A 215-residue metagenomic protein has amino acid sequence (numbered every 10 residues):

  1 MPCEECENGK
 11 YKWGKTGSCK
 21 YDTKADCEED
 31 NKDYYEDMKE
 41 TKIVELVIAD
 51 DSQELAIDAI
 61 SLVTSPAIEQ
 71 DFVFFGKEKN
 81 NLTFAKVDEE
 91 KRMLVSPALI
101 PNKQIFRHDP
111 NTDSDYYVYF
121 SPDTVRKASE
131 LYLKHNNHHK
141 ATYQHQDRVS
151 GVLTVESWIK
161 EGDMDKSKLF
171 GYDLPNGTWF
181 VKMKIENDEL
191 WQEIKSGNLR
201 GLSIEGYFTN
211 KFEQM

Functional and structural regions predicted by a protein language model:
M1-C19: Short aromatic-glycine-(Arg/Gly/Cys) micro-motifs in beta-strand/loop hairpins
K10, K20, D33-Y34, L131 (+1 more regions): Intrinsically disordered, low-complexity N-terminal regions enriched in serine/proline/glycine with scattered basic
C19-Y21, I60: Aromatic-residue detector
Y21-D37: A short, charged, amphipathic alpha-helix used as a generic interaction element across diverse proteins
M38-M215: Signature of dsDNA virion morphogenesis modules
